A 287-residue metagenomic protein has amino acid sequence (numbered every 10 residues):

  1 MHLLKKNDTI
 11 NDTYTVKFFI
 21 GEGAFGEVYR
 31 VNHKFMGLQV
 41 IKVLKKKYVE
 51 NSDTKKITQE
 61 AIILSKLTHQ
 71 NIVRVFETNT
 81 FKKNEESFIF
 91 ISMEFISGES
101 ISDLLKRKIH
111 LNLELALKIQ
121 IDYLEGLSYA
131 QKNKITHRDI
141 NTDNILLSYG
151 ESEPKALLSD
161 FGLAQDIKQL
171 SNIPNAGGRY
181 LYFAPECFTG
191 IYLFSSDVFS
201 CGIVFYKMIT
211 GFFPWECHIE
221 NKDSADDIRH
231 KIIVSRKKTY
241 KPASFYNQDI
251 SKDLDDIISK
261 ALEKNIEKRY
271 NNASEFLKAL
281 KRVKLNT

Functional and structural regions predicted by a protein language model:
K17-G23, V28: Protein kinase glycine-rich loop
Y48-K66: AlphaC helix of the eukaryotic protein kinase fold
R74-I89: Short beta-strand micro-motifs within the conserved protein kinase catalytic domain, predominantly in the N-lobe
I101-L111: AlphaC helix of the protein kinase catalytic domain
I119-Q120: Activation segment signature within eukaryotic-like protein kinase domains
E125-I135: Protein kinase catalytic-loop region centered on the HRD/HxD motif
